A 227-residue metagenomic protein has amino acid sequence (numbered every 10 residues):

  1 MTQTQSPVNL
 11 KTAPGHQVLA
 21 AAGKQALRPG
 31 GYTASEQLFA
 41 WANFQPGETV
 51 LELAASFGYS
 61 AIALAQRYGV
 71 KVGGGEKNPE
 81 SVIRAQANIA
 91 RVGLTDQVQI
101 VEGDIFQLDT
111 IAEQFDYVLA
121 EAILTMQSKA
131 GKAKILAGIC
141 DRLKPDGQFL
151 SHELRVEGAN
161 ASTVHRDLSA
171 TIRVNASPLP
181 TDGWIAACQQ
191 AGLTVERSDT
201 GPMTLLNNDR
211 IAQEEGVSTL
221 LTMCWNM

Functional and structural regions predicted by a protein language model:
M1-L19: N-terminal, positively charged/glycine-rich alpha-helical extensions of SAM-dependent methyltransferases
A22, L154-N175: Short, glycine-/aromatic-enriched active-site segment of Class I SAM-dependent methyltransferases
R28-P46: Conserved alpha-helix/loop element of class I SAM-dependent methyltransferases that forms part of the SAM/SAH-binding
L51, F57-Q107: Class I SAM-dependent methyltransferase SAM/SAH-binding core
D109-V118: A short acidic, Gly/Pro-enriched loop at the edge of an enzyme's catalytic core that lines a small-molecule cofactor
Y117-G131: A short SAM/SAH-binding and catalytic strip from SAM-dependent methyltransferases
A133-Q148: A short glycine-rich, Lys/Arg-flanked "PGG" loop and its adjoining helix->strand segment in the class I
A170-M227: Substrate-binding/catalytic lobe of Class I Rossmann-like enzymes that use SAM or dcSAM, i.e., the mid-to-C-terminal
